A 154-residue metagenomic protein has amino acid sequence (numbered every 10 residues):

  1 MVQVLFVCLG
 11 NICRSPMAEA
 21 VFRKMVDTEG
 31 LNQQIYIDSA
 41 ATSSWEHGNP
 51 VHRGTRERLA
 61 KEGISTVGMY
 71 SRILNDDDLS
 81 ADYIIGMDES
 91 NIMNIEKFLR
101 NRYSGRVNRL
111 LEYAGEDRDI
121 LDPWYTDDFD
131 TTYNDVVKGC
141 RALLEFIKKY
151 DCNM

Functional and structural regions predicted by a protein language model:
M1-A81, E145-M154: Conserved active-site segments centered on acidic
S15, D88-E89: Helix N-cap/beta->alpha junction signal
Y83, E89-M154: Phosphate-binding/catalytic loops
